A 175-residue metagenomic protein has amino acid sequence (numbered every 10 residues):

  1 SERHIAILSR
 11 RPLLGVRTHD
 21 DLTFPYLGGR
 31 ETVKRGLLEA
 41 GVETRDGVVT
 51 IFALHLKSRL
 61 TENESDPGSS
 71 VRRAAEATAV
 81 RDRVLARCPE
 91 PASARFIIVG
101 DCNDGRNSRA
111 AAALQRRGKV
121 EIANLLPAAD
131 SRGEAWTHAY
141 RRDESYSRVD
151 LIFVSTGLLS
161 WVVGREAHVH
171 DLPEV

Functional and structural regions predicted by a protein language model:
S1-K57: Structured beta-strand-rich core segments of catalytic domains in phosphoester-bond hydrolases
H4, L60-N63, G105-A110: Extracytoplasmic/secreted cell-surface and envelope-processing proteins
T18, R30-T32, A86-I97, N103-V175: Metal-dependent phosphoester-hydrolase catalytic domains
Y26-G28, N63-R73, I98-G100, T137-R142: Second-shell loop/turn segments in exported
T50, A74-V99: His/acidic metal-ligating clusters that form di-metal
L56, D101-C102: Active-site metal-binding loops of divalent metal-dependent hydrolases
S70-A77, S155: Short, charged, low-complexity patches
